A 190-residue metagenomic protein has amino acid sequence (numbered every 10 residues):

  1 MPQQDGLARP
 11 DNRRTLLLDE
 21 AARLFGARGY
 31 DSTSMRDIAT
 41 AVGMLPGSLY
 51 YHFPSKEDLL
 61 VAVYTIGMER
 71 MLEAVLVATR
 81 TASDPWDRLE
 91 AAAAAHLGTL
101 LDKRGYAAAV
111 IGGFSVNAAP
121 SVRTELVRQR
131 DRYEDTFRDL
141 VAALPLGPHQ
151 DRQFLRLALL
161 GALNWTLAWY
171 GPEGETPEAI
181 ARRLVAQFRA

Functional and structural regions predicted by a protein language model:
M1-N12, L16, R23: N-terminal intrinsically disordered/low-complexity leader segments
M1-P2, G98, R132-L146, Q153 (+2 more regions): C-terminal peripheral helix-coil segments that are non-catalytic and often amphipathic
R13-A21, I38-A39, V63-G67, M71-V75 (+1 more regions): Generic hydrophobic, amphipathic alpha-helix propensity
L16, E20-D58, A62: Helix-turn-helix
A62, L76-D102, L155-R156: Hydrophobic alpha-helical connector segments
E69-E73, P120-L146, R152-L157: Amphipathic alpha-helical packing segments from all-alpha helical-bundle domains
L100-S121, A168: Amphipathic alpha-helical segments used for helix-helix packing
